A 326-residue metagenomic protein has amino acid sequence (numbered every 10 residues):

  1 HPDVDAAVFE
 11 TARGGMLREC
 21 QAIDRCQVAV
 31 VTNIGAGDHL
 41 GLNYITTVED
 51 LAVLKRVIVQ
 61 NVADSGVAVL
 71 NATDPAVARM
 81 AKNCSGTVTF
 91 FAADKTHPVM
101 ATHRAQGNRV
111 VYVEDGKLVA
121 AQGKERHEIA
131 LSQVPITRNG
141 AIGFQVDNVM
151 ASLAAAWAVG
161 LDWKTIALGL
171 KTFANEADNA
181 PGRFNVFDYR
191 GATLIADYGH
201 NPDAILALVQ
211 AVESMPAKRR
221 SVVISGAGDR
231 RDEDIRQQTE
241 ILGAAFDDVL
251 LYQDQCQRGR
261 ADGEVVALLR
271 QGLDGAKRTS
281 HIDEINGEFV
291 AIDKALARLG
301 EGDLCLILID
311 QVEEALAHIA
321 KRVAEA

Functional and structural regions predicted by a protein language model:
H1-C84, F90, K95-P98, P202: Flexible active-site lid/hinge loop adjacent to a nucleotide/diphosphate and Mg2+-phosphate binding pocket
H1-D5, D24-Q27, D64-S65, C84-G86 (+5 more regions): Short coil/turn connectors at secondary-structure junctions
E10, T32, V69, V88 (+4 more regions): Residue-level signal for inorganic ion chemistry
R13-L17, P98, T137, A207-L208 (+2 more regions): Glycine-rich, charged/polar anion/phosphate-binding loops that engage phosphate groups from diverse ligands
R25-V31, K124-R126, V265: Short, flexible, mixed-charge acidic loops at enzyme active sites
Y44-A52, R56, G66, S85-L206: Adenine nucleotide phosphate-binding catalytic loops in nucleotide-utilizing enzymes
R79, H97-R104, I292-A297: Short, solvent-exposed polar/charged micro-motifs at secondary-structure junctions
I142, A154-K164, L168-A326: ATP-dependent carboxylate-amine ligase
